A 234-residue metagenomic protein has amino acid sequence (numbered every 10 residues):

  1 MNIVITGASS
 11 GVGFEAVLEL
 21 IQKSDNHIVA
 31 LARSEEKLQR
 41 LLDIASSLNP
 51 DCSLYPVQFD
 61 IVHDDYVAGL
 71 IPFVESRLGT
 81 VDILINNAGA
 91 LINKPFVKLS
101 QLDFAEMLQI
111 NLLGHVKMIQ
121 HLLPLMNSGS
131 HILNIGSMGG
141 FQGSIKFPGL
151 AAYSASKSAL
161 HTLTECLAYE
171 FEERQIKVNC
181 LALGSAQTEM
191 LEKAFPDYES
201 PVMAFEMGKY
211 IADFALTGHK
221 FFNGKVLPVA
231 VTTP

Functional and structural regions predicted by a protein language model:
S9-G11: Conserved glycine-rich cofactor-binding loop
S24-L41: Conserved glycine-rich Rossmann-like NAD(P)H-binding loop of the short-chain dehydrogenase/reductase
L48-D64: Rossmann-fold cofactor-recognition segment
N87-N93: Conserved NAD(P)H cofactor-binding loop of Rossmann-fold oxidoreductase domains
P95-F96, D103-A105: Substrate-binding pocket helix/loop in short-chain dehydrogenase/reductase
L133-A159, T164-E165, Y169-E172, S185: Catalytic loop of short-chain dehydrogenase/reductase
E173, C180, P196-P234: C-terminal helical subdomain
